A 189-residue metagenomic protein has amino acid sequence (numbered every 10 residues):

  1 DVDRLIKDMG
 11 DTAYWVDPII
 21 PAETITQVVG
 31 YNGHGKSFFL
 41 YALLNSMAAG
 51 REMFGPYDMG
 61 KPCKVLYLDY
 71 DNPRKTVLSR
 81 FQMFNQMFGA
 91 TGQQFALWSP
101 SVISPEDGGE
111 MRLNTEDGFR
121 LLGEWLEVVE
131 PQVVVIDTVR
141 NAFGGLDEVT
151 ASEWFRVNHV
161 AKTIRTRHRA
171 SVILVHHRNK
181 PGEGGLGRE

Functional and structural regions predicted by a protein language model:
D3, G10, V16, N32 (+4 more regions): Conserved inter-motif catalytic segment of the P-loop NTP-binding fold
I25: Walker A (P-loop) ATP-phosphate-binding motif of ABC ATPase nucleotide-binding domains
V28: Hydrophobic anchor at the beta1->P-loop junction of P-loop NTPases
G35: Conserved glycine(s) of the Walker
F39, L43: Hydrophobic positions on the alpha1 helix immediately C-terminal to the Walker A/P-loop
R80-Q82, E183-E189: Short regulatory helix/loop adjacent to the ATP-binding pocket of P-loop NTPases
E130-V133, R167-L174: Loop/turn-to-beta-strand initiation segments
A142-L146, R178-G185: Short, solvent-exposed loop/turn segments at secondary-structure junctions
